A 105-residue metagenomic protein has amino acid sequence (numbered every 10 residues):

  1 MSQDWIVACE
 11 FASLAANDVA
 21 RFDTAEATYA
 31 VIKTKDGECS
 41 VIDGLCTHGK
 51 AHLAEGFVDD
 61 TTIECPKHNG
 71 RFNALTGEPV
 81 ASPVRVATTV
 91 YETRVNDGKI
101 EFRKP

Functional and structural regions predicted by a protein language model:
M1-D60, A74, E78, A87-P105: N-terminal pre-ligand scaffold of iron-sulfur
C46, C65-H68: Short cysteine clusters
E64, R85: Short acidic-hydrophobic sequence patches enriched in Asp/Glu that either
R71: Short Gly/Pro-enriched loop/turn and capping motifs at secondary-structure junctions
S82: Short glycine/proline-centered loop/turn elements that form peptide/ligand docking sites
